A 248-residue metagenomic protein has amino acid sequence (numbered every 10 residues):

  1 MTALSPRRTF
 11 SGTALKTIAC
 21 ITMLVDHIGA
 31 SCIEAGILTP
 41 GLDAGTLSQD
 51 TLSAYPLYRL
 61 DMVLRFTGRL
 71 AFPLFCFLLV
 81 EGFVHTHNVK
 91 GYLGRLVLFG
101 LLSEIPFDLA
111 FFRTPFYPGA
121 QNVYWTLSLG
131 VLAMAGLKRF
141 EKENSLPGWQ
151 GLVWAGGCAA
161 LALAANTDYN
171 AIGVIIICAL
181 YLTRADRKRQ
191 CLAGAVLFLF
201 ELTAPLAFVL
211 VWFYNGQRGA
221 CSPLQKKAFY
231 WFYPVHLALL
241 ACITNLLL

Functional and structural regions predicted by a protein language model:
M1-L248: Alpha-helical transmembrane segments and their immediate juxtamembrane cytosolic regions
